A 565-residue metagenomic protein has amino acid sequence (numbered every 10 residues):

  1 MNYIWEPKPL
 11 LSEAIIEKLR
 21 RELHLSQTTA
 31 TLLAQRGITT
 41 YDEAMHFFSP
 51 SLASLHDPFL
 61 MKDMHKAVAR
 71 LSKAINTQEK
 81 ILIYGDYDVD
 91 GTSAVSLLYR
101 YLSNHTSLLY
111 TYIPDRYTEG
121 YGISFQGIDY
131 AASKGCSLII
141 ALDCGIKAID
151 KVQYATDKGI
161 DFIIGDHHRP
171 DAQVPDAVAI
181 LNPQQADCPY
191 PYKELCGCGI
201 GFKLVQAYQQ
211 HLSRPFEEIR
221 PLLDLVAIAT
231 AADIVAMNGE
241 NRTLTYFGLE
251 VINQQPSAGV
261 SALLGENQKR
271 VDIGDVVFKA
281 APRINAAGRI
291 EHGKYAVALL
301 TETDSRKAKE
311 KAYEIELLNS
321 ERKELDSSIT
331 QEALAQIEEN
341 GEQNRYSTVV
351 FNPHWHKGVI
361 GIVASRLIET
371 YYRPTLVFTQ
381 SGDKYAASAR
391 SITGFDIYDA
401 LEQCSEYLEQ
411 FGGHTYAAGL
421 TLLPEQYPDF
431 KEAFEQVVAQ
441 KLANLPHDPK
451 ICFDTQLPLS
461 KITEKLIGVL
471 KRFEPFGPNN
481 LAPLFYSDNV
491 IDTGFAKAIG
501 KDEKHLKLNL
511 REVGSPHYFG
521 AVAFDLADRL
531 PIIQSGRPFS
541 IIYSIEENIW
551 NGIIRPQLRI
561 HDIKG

Functional and structural regions predicted by a protein language model:
N2, K8-L138, K158-G159, Q210-E432 (+4 more regions): Hydrophobic helix-and-loop "lid/oligomerization" segment in the mid-to-C-terminal part of catalytic domains
L97, P175-R214, I219-A231: Short alpha-helices
L142-L195: Histidine/acidic-residue-rich, glycine-tolerant segments that coordinate divalent metal ions
D150-Y154, T348, V363, V469: A short acidic, amphipathic alpha-helical/loop segment
Q254-A258, A439-P531: A contiguous loop/helix-start segment that scaffolds small-molecule binding in enzyme catalytic cores
A527-I542: Short nucleic-acid-contacting surface segments enriched for D/E, G, S/T with interspersed K/R
N551-G565: OB-fold/S1-family single-stranded nucleic acid-binding modules
